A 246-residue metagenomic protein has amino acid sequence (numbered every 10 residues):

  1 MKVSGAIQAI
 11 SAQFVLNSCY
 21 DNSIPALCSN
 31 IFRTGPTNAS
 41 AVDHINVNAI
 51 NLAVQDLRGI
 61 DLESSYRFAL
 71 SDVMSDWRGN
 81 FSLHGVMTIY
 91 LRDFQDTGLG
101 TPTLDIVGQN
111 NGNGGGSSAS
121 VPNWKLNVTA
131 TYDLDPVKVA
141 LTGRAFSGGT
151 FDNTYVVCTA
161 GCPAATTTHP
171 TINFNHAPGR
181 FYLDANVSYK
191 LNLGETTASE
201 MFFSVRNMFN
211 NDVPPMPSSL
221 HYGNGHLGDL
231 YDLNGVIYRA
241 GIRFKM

Functional and structural regions predicted by a protein language model:
M1-A9, D61-A69, G79-L91, A185-N192: Transmembrane beta-barrel strand/turn architecture of Gram-negative outer membrane proteins
K2-F14, V73-S75, Y90-G98, G148-T154 (+1 more regions): Outer-membrane beta-barrel proteins
V3, L62, D76-G85, L126-V128 (+4 more regions): Transmembrane beta-strands of outer-membrane beta-barrel proteins
A6-L57, T97, A119-S120, K125 (+4 more regions): Flexible glycine-rich, low-complexity coil/linker segments exposed to the extracellular/periplasmic environment
A53-Q55, A69-L83, Q95-T97, N192-S199: Short loop/turn motifs that connect adjacent beta-strands in outer-membrane beta-barrel proteins
D56-I60, P122-L126, G179-L183, T197 (+1 more regions): Residues that define the transmembrane beta-barrel architecture of outer-membrane proteins
F81-N192, P217: C-terminal beta-barrel architecture of Gram-negative outer-membrane proteins
L91, T142-G161, Y189-M246: C-terminal beta-signal and adjacent terminal beta-strands/loops of Gram-negative outer-membrane beta-barrel proteins
